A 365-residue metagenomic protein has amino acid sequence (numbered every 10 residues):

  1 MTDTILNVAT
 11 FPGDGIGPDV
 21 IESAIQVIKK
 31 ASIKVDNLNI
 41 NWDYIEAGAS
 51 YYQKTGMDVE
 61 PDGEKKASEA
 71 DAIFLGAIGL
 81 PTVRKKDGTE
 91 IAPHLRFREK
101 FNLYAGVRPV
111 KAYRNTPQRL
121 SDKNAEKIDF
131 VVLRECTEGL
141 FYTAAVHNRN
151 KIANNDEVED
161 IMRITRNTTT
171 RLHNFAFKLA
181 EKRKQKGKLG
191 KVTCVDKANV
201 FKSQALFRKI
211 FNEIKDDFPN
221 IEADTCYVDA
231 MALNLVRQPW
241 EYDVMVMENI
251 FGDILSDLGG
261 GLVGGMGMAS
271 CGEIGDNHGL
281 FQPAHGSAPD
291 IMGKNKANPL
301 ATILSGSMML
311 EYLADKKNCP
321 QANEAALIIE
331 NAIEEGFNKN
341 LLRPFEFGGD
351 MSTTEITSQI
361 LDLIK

Functional and structural regions predicted by a protein language model:
D3-V8: Extreme N-terminal starter segment of soluble prokaryotic enzymes
A9-Q26, K30-V35, I152-V228: Glycine-rich phosphate/diphosphate-binding loop of Rossmann-like nucleotide-binding domains
D14-G17, D71, L133, A176 (+5 more regions): Buried hydrophobic positions in well-ordered alpha/beta secondary-structure cores of metabolic enzymes
D36-W42, K184-V195, F218-C226, K316-I328 (+1 more regions): Flexible, glycine/charged-enriched surface loops at secondary-structure junctions
N37-P61, L235: N-terminal beta-loop-helix "entrance" segment that forms/cooperates in small-molecule cofactor or anionic ligand
A49-Y51, V107, N234-N340: Glycine-rich phosphate/nucleotide-binding loop
Y52-E159, I250: N-terminal glycine-rich phosphate/adenylate-binding segment common to multiple enzyme folds
N115, C226-L233: Short acidic loop-to-helix transition motifs that present clustered carboxylates
